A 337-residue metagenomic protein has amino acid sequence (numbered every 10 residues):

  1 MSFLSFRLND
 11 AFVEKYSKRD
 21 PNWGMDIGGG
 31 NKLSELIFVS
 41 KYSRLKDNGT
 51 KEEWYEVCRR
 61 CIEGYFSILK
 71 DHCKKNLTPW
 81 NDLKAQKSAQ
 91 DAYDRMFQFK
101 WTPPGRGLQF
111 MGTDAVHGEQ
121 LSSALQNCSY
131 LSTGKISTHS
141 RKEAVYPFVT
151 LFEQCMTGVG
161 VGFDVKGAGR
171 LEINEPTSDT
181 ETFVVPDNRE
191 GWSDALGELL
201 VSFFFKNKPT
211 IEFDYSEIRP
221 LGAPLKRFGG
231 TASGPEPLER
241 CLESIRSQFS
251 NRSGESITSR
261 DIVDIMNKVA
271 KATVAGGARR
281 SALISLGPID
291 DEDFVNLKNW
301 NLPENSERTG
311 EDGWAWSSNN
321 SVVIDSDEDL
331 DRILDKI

Functional and structural regions predicted by a protein language model:
M1-I337: Extended catalytic cores of very large enzyme megasubunits
